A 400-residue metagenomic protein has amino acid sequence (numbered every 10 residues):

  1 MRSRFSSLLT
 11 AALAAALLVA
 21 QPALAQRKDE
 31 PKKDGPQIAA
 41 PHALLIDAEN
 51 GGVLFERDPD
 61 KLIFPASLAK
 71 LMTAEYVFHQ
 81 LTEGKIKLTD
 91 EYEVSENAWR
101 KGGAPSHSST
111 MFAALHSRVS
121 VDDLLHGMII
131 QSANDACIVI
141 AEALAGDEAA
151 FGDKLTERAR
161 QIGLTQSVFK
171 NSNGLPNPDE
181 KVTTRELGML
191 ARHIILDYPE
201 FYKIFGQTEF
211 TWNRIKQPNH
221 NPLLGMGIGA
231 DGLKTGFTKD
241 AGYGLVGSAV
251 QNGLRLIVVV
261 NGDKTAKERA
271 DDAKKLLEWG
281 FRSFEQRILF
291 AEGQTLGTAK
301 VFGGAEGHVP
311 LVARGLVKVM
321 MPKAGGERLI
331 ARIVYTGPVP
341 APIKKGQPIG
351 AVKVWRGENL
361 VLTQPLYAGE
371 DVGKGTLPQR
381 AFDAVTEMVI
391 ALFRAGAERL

Functional and structural regions predicted by a protein language model:
M1-A12: Bacterial N-terminal signal peptides that target proteins for export
T10-A20: Bacterial N-terminal signal peptides
A23-R185, A191-L196, F210-N213: Active-site-adjacent loops and short helices of periplasmic peptidoglycan-processing enzymes
L164-V168, P176-L400: Domain-terminus/edge residues, biased toward the C-terminal soluble/receptor-binding domains of extracytoplasmic
